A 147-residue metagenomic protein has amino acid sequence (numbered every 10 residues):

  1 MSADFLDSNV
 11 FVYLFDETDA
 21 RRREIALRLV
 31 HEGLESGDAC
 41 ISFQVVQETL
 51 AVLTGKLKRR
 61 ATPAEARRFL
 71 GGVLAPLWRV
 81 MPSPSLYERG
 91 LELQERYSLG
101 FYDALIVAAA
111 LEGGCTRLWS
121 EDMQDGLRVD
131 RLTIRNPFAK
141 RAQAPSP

Functional and structural regions predicted by a protein language model:
M1-I41, K56-A64, R68-G71, R141-P147: Short, well-structured N-terminal submotif of metal-dependent ribonuclease cores
A3, V107-P147: Acidic, PIN/NYN-like endoribonuclease modules and their adjacent C-terminal/linker elements
G37-D38, L77, T116, L132: A structural micro-motif
D38, T54, K58, W78-R79 (+1 more regions): Amphipathic alpha-helical interaction elements
C40, V80-M81, R135: General small-molecule cofactor/ligand-binding pocket signal
S42-V46, A66, L86, I106: Short, conserved alpha-helical segments within structured domains
L77-L118: Active-site neighborhoods of divalent-metal-dependent phosphate/nucleic-acid chemistry enzymes
